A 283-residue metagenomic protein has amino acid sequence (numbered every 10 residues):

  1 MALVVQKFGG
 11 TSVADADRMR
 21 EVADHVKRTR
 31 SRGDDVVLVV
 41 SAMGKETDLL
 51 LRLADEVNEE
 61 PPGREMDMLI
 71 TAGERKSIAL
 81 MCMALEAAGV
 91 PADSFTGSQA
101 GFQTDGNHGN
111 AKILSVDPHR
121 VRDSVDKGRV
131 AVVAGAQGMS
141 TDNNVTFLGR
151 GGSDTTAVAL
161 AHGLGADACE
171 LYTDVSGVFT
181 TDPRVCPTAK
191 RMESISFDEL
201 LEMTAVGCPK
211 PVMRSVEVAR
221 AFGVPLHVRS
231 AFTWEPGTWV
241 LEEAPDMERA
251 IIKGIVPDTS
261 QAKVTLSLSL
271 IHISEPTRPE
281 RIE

Functional and structural regions predicted by a protein language model:
M1-V216, I271: Nucleotide/pyrophosphate-binding catalytic subdomain
D35-L38, P211-R214, P225-A231, E235 (+1 more regions): Flexible, glycine/charged-enriched surface loops at secondary-structure junctions
A131, T146, L226, T238 (+1 more regions): A broad, low-specificity signal marking well-ordered, structured residues that form hydrophobic/aromatic
D182, S230-F232, E283: Acidic/polar residues at beta-strand termini and the immediately following turn/coil
A219: Acidic-aromatic/histidine active-site loop/patch
G223, F232-L270, S274: A glycine- and small/hydrophobic-rich beta-loop-beta segment that serves as a flexible "lid/hinge" or phosphate-binding
I271-E283: Single conserved hydrophobic/aromatic residue that forms the stacking wall/gate of nucleotide- or nucleobase-binding
